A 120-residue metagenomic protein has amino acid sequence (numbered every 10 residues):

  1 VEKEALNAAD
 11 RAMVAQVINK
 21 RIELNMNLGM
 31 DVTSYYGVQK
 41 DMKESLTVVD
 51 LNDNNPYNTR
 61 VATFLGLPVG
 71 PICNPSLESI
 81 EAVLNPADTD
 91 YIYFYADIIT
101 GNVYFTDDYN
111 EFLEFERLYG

Functional and structural regions predicted by a protein language model:
V1-G120: Bacterial extracytoplasmic/cell-wall-associated proteins, especially those involved in peptidoglycan
